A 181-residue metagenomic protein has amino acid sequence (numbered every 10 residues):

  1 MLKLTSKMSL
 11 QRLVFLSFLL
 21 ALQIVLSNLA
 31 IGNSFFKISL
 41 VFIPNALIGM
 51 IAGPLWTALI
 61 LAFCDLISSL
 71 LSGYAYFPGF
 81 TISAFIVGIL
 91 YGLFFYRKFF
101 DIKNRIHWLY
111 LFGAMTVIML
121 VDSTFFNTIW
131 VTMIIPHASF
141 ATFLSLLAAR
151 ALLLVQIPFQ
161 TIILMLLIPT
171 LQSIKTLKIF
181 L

Functional and structural regions predicted by a protein language model:
M1-L181: Loop-helix junctions at membrane interfaces
